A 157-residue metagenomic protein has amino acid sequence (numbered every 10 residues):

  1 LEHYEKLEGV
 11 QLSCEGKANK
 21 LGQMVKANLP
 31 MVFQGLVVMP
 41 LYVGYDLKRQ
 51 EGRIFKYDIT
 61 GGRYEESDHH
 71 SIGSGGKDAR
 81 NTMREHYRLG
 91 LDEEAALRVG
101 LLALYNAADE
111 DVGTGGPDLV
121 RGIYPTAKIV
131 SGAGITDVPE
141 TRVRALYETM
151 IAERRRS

Functional and structural regions predicted by a protein language model:
L1-S157: Long, low-complexity N-terminal extensions
